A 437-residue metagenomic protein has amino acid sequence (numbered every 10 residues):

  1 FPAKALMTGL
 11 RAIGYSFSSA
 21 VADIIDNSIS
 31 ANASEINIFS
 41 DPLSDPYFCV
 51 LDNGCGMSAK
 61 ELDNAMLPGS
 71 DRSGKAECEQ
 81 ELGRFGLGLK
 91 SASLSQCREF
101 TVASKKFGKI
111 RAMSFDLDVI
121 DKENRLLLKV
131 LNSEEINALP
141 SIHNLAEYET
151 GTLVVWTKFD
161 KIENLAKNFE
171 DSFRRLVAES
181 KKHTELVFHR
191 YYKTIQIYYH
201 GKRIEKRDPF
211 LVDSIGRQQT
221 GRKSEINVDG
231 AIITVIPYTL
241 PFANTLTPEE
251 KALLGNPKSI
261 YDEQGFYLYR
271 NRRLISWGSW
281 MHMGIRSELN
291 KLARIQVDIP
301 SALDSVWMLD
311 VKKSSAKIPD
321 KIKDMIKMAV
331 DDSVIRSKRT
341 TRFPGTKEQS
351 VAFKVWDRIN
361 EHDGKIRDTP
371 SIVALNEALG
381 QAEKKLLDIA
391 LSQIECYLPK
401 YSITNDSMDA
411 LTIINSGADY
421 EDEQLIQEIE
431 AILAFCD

Functional and structural regions predicted by a protein language model:
F1-S34, F39, S44, K60-D63 (+2 more regions): Bergerat-fold GHKL ATPase/HATPase_c domain
P46-F48, T152: Short beta-strand element(s) in the Bergerat
D52: Acidic ATP/Mg2+-coordinating residue in the GHKL
C55-G56: Glycine-rich G1-box
L67-S70: Mobile ATP-lid/nucleotide-binding loop of the nucleotide-binding subdomain
K75-Y191, I195-Y199: GHKL-type ATPase core
L176, G216-D437: Charged regulatory segments coupled to nucleotide-binding catalytic modules in large multidomain enzymes
H183-I232: Accessory nucleic acid-recognition modules appended to NTPase machines
